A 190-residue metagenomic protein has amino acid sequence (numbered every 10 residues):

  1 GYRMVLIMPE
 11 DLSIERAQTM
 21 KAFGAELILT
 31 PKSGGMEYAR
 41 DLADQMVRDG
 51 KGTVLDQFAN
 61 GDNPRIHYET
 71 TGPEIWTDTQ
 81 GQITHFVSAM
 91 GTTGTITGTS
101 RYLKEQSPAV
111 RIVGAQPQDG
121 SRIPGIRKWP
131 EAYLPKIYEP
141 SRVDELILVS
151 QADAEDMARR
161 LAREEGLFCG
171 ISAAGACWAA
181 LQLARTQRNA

Functional and structural regions predicted by a protein language model:
G1, K21, S100-S107, A184: Surface-exposed amphipathic alpha-helices with a cationic face
G1, S13-A17, A89-S100, S172-L181: Short glycine/serine/threonine-rich phosphate/pyrophosphate-binding segments that cradle anionic phosphate groups
V5-H85, L103, R111, A115-A162: Small/polar-residue-rich loop-to-helix segments that shape phosphate-bearing ligand pockets
I83-H85, A115, C169, G175 (+1 more regions): Terminal helix/beta-alpha structural elements that buttress the NAD(P)+-binding lobe
S88, L148, G170: Redox-cofactor binding/interface segments in oxidoreductases and associated redox assembly factors
A154-G175, Q187: Glycine-rich phosphate/adenylate-binding loop
L181-A190: Phosphate-binding loop/pocket of nucleotide- and phosphate-handling active sites
